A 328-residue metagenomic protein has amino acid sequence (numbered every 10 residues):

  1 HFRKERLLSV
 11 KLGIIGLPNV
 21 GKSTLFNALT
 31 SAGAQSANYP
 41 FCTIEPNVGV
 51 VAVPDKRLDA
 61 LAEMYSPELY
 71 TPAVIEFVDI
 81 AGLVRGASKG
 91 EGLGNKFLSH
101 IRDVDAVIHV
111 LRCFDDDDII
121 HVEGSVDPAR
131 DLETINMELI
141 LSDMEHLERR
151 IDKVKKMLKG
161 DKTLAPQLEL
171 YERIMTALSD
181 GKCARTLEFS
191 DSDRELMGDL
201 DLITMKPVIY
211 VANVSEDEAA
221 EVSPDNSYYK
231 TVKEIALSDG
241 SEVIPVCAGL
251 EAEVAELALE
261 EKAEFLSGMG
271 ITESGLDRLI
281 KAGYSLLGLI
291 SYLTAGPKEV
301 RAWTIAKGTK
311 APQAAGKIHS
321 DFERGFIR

Functional and structural regions predicted by a protein language model:
F2-E91, N95-D116: Conserved G1/Walker A P-loop phosphate-binding module
F2-I15, V20, F26, K153-R328: C-terminal-of-GTPase-core extension/linker across diverse P-loop GTPases
G21-F26, P54-S66, G94-D118, R130-L139 (+4 more regions): Phosphate-binding glycine-rich loops and adjacent basic patches that engage nucleotide phosphates, nucleic-acid
F41, D55-L58, T71-F77, E91-D105 (+8 more regions): Amphipathic alpha-helical transducer elements in NTP-driven molecular machines
I44, I120, A255: Short Asp/Glu-rich motifs
G49-P54, A81-E91, R102-T163, A177-S190 (+1 more regions): Conserved Switch II/interswitch segment of TRAFAC-class P-loop GTPases
